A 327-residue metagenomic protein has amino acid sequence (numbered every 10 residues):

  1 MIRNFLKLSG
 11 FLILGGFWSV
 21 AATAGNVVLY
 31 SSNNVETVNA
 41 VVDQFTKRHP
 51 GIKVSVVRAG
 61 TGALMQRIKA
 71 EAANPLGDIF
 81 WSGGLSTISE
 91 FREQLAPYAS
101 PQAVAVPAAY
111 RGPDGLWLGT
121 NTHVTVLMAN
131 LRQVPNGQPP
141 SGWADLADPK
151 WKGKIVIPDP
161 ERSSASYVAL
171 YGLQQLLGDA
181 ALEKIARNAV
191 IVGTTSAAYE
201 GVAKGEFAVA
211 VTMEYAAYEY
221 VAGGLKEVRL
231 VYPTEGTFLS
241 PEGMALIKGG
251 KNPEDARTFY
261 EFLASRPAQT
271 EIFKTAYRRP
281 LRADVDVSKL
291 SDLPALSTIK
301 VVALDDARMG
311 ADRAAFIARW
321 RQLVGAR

Functional and structural regions predicted by a protein language model:
V28-K53, L127, Y220: Short, polar/charged alpha-helical segment
S32-N39, G62, L76-F207: Extracytoplasmic ligand-binding site segments that recognize negatively charged/polar headgroups
S86-F91, A208-E227: A ligand-binding cleft/hinge motif common to bilobed small-molecule-binding domains
A96-V104, W117-L118, A144, V221-A222 (+2 more regions): Short beta-strand->loop
M128-Q133, Y171, S240-P253, E271-I272: A bilobed periplasmic-binding-protein/Venus flytrap-type ligand-binding module shared by bacterial periplasmic
E183-I185, I191-V192, L225-K248, A283-V285 (+1 more regions): Periplasmic-binding protein-like
I247-L304: Mature extracytoplasmic/periplasmic domains
K289-R327: Extracellular/periplasmic bilobal clamshell ligand-binding domains
